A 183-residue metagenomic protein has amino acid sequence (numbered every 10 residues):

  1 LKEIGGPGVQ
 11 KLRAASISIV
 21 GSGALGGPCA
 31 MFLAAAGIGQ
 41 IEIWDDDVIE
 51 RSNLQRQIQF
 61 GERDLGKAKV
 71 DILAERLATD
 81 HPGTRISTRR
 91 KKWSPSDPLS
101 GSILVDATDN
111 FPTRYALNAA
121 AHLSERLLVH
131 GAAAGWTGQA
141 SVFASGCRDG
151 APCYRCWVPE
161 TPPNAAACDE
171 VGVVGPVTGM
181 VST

Functional and structural regions predicted by a protein language model:
L1-T183: Adenine nucleotide-associated cytosolic modules
